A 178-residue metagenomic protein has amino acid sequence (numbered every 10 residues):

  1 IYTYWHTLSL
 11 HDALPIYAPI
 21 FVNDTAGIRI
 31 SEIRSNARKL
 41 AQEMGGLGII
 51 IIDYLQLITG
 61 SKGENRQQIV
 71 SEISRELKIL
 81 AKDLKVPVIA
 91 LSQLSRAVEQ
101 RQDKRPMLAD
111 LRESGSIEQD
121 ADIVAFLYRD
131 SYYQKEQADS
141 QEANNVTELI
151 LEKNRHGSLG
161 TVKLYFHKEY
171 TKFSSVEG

Functional and structural regions predicted by a protein language model:
I1-T7: Short, exposed "boundary/linker" segments that immediately precede the start of a downstream structural module
L8-G46, G60, V162: Cytosolic-facing regulatory segments adjacent to core modules
F21-G27, T59-S71, V98-A109: Flexible beta-alpha connector loops of hexameric P-loop NTPases
I30, R34-I50, R75-L84, A97-G178: C-terminal regions of RecA-like/P-loop NTPase motor modules
Y54: Walker B catalytic acidic pair
L91-Q93: Conserved H-loop
